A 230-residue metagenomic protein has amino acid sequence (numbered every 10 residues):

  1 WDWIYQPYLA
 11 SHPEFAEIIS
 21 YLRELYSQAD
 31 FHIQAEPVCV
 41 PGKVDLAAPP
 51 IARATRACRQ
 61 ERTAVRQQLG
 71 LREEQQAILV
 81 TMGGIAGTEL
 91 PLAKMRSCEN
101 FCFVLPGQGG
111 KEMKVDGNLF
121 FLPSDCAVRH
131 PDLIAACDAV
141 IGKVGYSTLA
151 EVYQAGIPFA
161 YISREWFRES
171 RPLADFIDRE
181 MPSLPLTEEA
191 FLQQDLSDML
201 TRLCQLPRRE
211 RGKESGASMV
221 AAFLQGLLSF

Functional and structural regions predicted by a protein language model:
W1-G87: A nucleotide-sugar donor-handling region in carbohydrate enzymes
W1-Q6, K111-E112, F167-S170: Short gly/pro/ser/thr-enriched loop/turn and capping motifs at secondary-structure boundaries
Y26, C39-A48, A93-S97, G109-L119 (+1 more regions): Short loop/helix-cap segments at secondary-structure boundaries that form the rim of catalytic
R53-R56, Q60-A139, E189-A190: Donor-nucleotide binding loops and adjacent catalytic segments primarily of GT-B fold Leloir glycosyltransferases
P123-S124, Q154, P158-R202: Nucleotide-sugar donor-binding patch of glycosyltransferase catalytic domains
V128-R129, T148, D195, M219: Short acidic active-site motifs
R129-P172: A donor-sugar binding/catalytic signature common to diverse glycosyltransferases and related nucleotide-sugar
S197-F230: C-terminal amphipathic helix plus adjacent low-complexity, charged tail appended to glycosyltransferase catalytic
